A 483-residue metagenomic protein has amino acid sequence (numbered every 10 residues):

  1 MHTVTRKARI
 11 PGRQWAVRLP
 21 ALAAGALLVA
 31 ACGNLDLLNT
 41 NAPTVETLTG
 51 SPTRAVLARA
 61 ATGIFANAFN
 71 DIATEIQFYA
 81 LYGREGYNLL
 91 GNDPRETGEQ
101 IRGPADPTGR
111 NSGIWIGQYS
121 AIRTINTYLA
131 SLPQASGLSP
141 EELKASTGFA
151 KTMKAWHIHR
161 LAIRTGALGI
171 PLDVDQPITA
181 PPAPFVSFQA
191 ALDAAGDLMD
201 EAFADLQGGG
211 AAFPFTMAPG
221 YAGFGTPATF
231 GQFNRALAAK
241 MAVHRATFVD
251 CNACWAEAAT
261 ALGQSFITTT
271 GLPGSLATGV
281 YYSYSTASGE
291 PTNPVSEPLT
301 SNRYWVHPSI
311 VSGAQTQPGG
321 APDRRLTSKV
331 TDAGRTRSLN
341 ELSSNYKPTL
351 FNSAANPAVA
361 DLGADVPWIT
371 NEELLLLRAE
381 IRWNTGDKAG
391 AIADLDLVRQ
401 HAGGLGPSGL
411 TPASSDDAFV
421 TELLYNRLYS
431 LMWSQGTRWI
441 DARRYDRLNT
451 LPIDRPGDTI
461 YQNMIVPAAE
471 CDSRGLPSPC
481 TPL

Functional and structural regions predicted by a protein language model:
M1-A30: Sec-dependent bacterial lipoprotein signal peptides
C32-G83, G406, L448-L483: Membrane-proximal, proline-rich intrinsically disordered regions
S51-A55, L90-L374, N384-D394, D416-A418 (+3 more regions): Structured, solvent-exposed acidic/aromatic patches
F69-F78, L90, Q100-R102, L431-W433: Short, solvent-exposed loop/turn elements at domain surfaces
I72-I76, Y425-R444: Bilobed periplasmic-binding protein-like "clamshell/Venus-flytrap" ligand-binding domains
I369-N384, A402, T421-Y425, R438 (+1 more regions): Extracellular low-complexity, Gly/Ser/Thr-rich intrinsically disordered linkers and protease-sensitive activation/hinge
A393, Q400-A402: Alpha-helical protein-protein interaction modules
P412, F419-T421: C-terminal soluble interaction/assembly domains
